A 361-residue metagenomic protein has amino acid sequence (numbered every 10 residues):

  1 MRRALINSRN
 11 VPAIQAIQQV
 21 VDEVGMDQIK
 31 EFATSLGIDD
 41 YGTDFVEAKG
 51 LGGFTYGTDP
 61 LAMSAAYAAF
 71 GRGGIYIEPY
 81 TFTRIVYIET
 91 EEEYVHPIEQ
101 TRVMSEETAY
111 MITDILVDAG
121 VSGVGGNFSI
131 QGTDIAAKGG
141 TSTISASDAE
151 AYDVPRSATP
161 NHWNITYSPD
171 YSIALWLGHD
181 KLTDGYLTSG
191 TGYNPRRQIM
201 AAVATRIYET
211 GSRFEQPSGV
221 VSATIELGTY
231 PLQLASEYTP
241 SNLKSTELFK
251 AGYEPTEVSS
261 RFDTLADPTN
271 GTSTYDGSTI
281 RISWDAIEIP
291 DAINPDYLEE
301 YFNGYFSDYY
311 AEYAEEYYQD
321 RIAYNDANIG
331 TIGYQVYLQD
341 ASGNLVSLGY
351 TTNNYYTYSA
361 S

Functional and structural regions predicted by a protein language model:
M1-R72, I115-D118: Active-site-adjacent helix/loop patches that line small-molecule binding or acyl-intermediate pockets
R3, G57-A251, P255-T256: A penicillin-recognizing enzyme superfamily signal
E89, D340-N344: Solvent-exposed strand-loop boundary residues in beta-sheet-rich modules
Y253-A311, E315-E316, A323: Pro/Thr/Ser/Gly-rich low-complexity, intrinsically disordered linker/stalk tracts
Y334-V336: Short beta-strand elements bearing conserved aromatic residues within extracellular beta-rich modules
L348-T352: Short beta-strand segments within Ig-like beta-sandwich modules, predominantly Fibronectin type-III
N354-Y356: Short strand-edge motifs at loop-to-beta-strand transitions and within beta-strands of extracellular beta-rich domains
